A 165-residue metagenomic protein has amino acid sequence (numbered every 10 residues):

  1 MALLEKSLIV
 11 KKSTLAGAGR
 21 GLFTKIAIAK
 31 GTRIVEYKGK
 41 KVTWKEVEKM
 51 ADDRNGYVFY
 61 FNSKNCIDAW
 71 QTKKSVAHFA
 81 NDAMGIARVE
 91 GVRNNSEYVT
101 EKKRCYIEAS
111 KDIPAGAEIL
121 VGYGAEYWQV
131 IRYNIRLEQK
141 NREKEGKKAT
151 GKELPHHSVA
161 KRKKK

Functional and structural regions predicted by a protein language model:
A2-L15, R54-Q129: Catalytic core of the SET domain in histone-lysine N-methyltransferases, recognizing conserved active-site
L3, E143-K165: Short Lys/Arg-rich cationic patches that frequently serve as NLS/NoLS or arginine-rich RNA/DNA-binding motifs
A18-K45, A80, I107-Y123: Conserved SET/PR domain catalytic loop and adjacent active-site segment of histone-lysine N-methyltransferases
V42-Y57, Q129-K152: Short, compositionally biased
